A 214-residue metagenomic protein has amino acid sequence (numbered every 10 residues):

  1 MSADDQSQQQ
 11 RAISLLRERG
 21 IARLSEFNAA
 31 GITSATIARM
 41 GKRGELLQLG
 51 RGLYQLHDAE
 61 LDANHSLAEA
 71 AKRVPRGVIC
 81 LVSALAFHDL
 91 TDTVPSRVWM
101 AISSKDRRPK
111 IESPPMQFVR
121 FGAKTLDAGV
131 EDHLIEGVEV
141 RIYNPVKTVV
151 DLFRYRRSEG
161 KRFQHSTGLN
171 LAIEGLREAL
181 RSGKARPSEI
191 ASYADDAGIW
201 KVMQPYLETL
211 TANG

Functional and structural regions predicted by a protein language model:
M1-I79, K110, Y206, T211-G214: Short beta-edge/loop segments at beta->alpha junctions of small alpha/beta modules that act as binding/recognition
M40, S83-A86: Glycine-rich, charged/polar anion/phosphate-binding loops that engage phosphate groups from diverse ligands
A63-H65, T125-E136: Short amphipathic alpha-helical segments and their helix-coil junctions
G77, T91-T93, I142: Hydrophobic alpha-helical segments and helix-packing faces
L85-E131: Exposed, interaction-prone assembly regions rather than primary DNA-binding/catalytic cores
V130-G214: Hydrophobic alpha-helical interaction segments
